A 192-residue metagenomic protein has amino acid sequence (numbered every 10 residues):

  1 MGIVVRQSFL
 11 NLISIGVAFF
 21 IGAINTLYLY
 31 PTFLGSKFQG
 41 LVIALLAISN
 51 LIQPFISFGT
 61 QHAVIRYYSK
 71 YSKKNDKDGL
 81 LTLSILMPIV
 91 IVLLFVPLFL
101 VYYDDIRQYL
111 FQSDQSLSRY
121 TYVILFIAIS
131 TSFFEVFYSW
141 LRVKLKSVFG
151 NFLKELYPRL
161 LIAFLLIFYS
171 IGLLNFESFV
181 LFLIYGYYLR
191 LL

Functional and structural regions predicted by a protein language model:
M1-V4, G35-Q39, L110-S116, G172: Helix-boundary and loop/linker segments of multi-pass membrane transporters
G2, Y30, L34-S36, I52-L86 (+2 more regions): Transmembrane-helix boundary and interhelical linker motifs in polytopic inner-membrane proteins
I3-H62, L93-V96, L100, I127: Signature of the first transmembrane helix
Q7-S8, T26, Y67, D78 (+4 more regions): Hydrophobic alpha-helical segments, especially transmembrane helices and their immediate juxtamembrane helical caps
V17, L86-L192: Hydrophobic transmembrane helix module of multi-pass membrane transport proteins
I24, A63, F133-F137: Transmembrane alpha-helix boundary/hinge residues in polytopic small-molecule transporters
L45-S49, S84, K154: Hydrophobic alpha-helical segments of secondary membrane carriers
